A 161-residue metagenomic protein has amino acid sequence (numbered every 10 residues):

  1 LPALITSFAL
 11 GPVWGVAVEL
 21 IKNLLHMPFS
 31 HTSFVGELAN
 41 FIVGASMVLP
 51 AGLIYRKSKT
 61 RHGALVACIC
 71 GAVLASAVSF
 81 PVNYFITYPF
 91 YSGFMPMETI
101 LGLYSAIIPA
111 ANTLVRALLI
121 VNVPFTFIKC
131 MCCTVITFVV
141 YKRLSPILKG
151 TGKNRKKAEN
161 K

Functional and structural regions predicted by a protein language model:
L1-K161: Loop-helix junctions at membrane interfaces
